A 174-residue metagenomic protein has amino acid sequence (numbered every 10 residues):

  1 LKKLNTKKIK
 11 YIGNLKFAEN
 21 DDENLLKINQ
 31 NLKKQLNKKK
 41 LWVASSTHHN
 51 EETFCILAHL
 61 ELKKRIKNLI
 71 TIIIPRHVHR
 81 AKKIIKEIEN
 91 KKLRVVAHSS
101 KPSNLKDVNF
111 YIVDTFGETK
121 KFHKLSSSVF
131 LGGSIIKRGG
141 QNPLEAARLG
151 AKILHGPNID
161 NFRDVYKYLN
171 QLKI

Functional and structural regions predicted by a protein language model:
L1-I174: Nucleotide-activated sugar donor-binding and catalytic core shared by glycosyltransferases and related lipid-linked
